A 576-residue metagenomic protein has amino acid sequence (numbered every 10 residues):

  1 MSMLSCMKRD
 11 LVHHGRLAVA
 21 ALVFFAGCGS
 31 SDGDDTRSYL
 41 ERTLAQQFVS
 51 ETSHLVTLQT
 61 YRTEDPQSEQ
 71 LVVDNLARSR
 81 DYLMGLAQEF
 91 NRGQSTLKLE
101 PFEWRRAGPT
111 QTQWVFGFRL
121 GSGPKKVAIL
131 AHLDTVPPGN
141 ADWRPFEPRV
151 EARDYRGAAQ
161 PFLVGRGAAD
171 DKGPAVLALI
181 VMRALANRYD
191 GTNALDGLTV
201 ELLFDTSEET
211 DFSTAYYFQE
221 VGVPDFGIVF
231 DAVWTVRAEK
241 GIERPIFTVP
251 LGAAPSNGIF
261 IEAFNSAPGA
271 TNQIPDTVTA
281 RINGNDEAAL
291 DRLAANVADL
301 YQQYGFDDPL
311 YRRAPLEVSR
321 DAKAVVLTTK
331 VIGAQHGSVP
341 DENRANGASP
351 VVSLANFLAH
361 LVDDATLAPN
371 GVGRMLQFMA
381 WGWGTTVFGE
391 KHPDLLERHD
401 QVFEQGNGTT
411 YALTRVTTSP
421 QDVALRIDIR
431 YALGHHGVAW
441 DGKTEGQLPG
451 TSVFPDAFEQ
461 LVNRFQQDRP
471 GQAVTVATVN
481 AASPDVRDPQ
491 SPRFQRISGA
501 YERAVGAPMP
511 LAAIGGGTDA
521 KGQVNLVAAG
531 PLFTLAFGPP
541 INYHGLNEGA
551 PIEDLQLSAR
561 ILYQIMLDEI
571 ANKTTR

Functional and structural regions predicted by a protein language model:
M3-A18: Bacterial N-terminal signal peptides that target proteins for export
F25-G27: C-terminal motif of bacterial Sec signal peptides marking the signal peptidase cleavage site
D32-G139, D422-I429, H436-W440, T451 (+1 more regions): N-terminal helical capping/dimerization or prosegment-like subdomains of hydrolases acting on amide or phosphate bonds
L40, G157, V326-H336, S419-Q421 (+4 more regions): Zn-dependent metallopeptidase/amidohydrolase metal-coordination segment
F48, P340-G371, T444, L448 (+3 more regions): His/Asp/Glu-rich mid-to-C-terminal helical/loop segments that flank catalytic regions of hydrolases
P124-F204, V221-G222, G549-L557: Active-site metal-coordination/substrate-binding segment of hydrolases, especially metallo-dependent peptidases
L133-T135, T199-T214, V221, F230-T235 (+1 more regions): Acidic, glycine-rich active-site loops and adjacent beta-strand->loop/helix elements that engage anionic groups
A215, E220-K443: Midchain, well-structured core segments that form catalytic/ion-binding scaffolds
